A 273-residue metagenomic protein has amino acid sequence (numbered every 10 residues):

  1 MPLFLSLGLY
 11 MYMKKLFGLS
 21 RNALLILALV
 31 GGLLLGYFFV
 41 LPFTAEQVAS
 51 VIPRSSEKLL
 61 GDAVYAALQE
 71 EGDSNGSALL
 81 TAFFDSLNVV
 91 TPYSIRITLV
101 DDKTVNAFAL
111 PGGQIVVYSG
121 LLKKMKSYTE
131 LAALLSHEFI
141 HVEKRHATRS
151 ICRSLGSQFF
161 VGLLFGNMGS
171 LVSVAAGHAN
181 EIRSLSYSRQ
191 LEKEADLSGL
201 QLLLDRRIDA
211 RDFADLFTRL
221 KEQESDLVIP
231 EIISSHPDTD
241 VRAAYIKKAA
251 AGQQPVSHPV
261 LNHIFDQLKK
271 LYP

Functional and structural regions predicted by a protein language model:
P2-P273: A Zn2+-metalloprotease active-site environment signal
